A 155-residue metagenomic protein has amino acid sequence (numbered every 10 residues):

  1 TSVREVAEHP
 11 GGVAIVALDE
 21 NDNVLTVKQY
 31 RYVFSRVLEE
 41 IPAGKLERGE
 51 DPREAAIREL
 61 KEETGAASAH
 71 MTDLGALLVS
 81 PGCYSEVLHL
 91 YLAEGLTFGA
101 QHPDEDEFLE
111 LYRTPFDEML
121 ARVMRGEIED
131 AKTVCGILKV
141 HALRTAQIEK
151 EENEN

Functional and structural regions predicted by a protein language model:
T1-A14, D19-E20: Acidic, metal-coordinating catalytic segment for phosphate/diphosphate chemistry, firing primarily on the Nudix
T1-V3, V24, R36: Short, mixed charged/polar active-site loops that provide acid/base catalysis or chelate metal/phosphate cofactors
S2, G11, Y84-V87, E105-E107: A generic structural signal for well-ordered coil/turn residues at beta-strand boundaries that shape enzyme active-site
L18-N21, L25-K28: Glycine/small-residue-rich phosphate/adenosyl-binding loop
T26, I41-D73, Y91, E105 (+1 more regions): The catalytic Nudix box helix
V33-E39: A conserved beta-turn-beta hairpin within the catalytic core of GNAT-like acetyltransferases that forms part
R48, P81-Y84, D106-N155: Nudix hydrolase/Nudix homology domain
L77-G99, Y112: Active-site-adjacent beta-strand/loop module that shapes the phosphate/pyrophosphate-binding cleft
